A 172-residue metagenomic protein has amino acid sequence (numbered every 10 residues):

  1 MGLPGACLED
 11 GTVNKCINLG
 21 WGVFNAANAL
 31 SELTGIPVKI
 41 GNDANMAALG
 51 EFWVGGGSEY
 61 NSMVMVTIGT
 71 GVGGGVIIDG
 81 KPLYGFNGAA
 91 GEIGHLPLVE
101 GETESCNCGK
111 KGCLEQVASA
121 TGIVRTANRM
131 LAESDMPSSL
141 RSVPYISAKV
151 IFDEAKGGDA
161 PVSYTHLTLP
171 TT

Functional and structural regions predicted by a protein language model:
P4-A6, G71, T172: Active-site pre-Tyr helix/loop in NAD(P)-dependent dehydrogenases
G5-S62: Glycine-rich phosphate-binding loop and adjoining helix at the ATP-binding site of ATP-dependent phosphoryl-transfer
S31-T34, K39-G41, F52-S163: Glycine/GP-enriched mid-protein hinge/lid loop-to-helix segment characteristic of carbohydrate kinases
T165-T171: Conserved small/polar residues in nucleotide/adenosyl-binding loops
